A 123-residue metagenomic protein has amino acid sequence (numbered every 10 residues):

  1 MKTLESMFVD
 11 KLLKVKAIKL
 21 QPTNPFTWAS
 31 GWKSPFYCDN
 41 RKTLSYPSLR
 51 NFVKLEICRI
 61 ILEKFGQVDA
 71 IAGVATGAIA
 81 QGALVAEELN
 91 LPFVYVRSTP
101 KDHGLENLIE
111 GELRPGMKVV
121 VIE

Functional and structural regions predicted by a protein language model:
M1-G66: Active-site-facing substrate-recognition patch
K2, A75-T76: Short alpha-helix boundary/capping motifs
G31, I71, F93: Conserved hydrophobic/aromatic pocket- or pore-lining residues that grip, position, or stack substrates in active sites
N40-R41, V74-A75, R97-T99: Fold-independent oxyanion-binding glycine-rich loops and adjacent beta-strand/coil segments at enzyme active sites
G66-A75: Short glycine-rich phosphate-binding loop at a beta-alpha junction
I79: Glycine-rich SAM-binding Motif I of class I
G82-E123: Short, glycine/charge-rich flexible loops or terminal/linker lids adjacent to PRPP-binding catalytic cores
